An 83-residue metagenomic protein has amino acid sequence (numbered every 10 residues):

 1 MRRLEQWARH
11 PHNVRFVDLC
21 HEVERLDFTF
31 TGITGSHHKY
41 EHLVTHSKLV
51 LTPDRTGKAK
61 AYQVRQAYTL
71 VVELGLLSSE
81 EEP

Functional and structural regions predicted by a protein language model:
M1-R2, Q6-H21, R25, T31-G32 (+1 more regions): A charge-rich, low-complexity, intrinsically flexible signal that marks solvent-exposed coils, linkers, repeats
Q6, L43-V44, D54-K58: Short, charged helix-to-loop "capping" segments that act as catalytic/coupling loops
N13, T34, G57-A61: Short, well-ordered coil↔helix boundary/capping segments
F16, F30, V71-G75: Solvent-exposed, well-ordered amphipathic alpha-helical segments that flank/support binding or catalytic loops
H21, H38, R65-T69: N-terminal, well-ordered alpha-helical segments
E22, L26, L70-E73: Conserved short hydrophobic interaction patches
R25-T52: A short, structured beta-strand/loop element
R55-P83: C-terminal structural segments of small proteins and small subunits
